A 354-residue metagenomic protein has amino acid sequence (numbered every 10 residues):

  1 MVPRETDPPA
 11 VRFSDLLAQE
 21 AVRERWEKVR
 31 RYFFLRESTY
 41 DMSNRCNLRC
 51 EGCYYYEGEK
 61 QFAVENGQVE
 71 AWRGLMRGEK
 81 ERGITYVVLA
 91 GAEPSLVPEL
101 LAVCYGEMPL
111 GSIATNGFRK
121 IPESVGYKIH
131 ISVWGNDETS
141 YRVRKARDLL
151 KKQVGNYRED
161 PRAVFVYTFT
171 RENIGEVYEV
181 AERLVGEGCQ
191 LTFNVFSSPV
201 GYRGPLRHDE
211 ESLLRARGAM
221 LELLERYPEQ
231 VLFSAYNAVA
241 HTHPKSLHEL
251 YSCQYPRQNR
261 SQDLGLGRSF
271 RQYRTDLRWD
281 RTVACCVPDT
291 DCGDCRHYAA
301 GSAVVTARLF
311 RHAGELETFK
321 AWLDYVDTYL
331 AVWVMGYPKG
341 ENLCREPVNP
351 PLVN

Functional and structural regions predicted by a protein language model:
V2-P3, D263-N354: Flexible mid-to-C-terminal extensions adjoining Fe-S/redox cofactors in radical SAM and related proteins
V2-T115, R119-K120, E315-D327: Conserved alpha-helical substructure of the radical SAM core
T39, S43-C46, S246, C285-P288: Residue-level signal for mature regions of secreted extracellular proteins and peptides
R45-E57, S252, P288-G301: Local cysteine-cluster metal-coordination motifs and their immediate loop/turn environment, predominantly Fe-S cluster
K60-G74, G91-Y127, I131-S140, A146-K152 (+2 more regions): Canonical radical SAM enzyme core domain
T85, Y127, C189-Q190: Short acidic/polar active-site loop segments enriched in Thr and Asp
S132-V287, V305-F310: Radical SAM enzyme [4Fe-4S]-AdoMet core and its adjacent flexible, acidic and glycine-rich loops/tails across
